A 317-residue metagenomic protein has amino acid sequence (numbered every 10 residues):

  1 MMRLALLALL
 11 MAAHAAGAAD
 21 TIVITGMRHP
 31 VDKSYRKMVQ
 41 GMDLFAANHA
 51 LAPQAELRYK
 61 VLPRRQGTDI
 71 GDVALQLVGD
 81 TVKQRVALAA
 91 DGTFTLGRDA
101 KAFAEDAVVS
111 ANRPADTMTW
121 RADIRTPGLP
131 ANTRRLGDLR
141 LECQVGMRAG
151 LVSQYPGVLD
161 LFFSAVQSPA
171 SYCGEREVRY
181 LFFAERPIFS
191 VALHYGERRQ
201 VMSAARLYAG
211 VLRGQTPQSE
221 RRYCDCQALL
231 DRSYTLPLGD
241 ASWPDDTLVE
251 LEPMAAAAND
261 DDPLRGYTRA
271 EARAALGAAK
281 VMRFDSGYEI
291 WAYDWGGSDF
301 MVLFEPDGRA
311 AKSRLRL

Functional and structural regions predicted by a protein language model:
M1-A8: Sec-dependent signal peptide recognition, specifically the positively charged N-region followed immediately by
A12-A15: N-terminal signal peptide c-region/cleavage motif recognized by signal peptidases
G17-V31, A256-L264, D285: Compositionally biased, proline/threonine/alanine/serine-rich low-complexity intrinsically disordered stretches
A19-D99: N-terminal Sec/ER secretory leader and immediately downstream segment of secreted/extracellular precursors
A102-D123, Y234-M254: Short, aromatic- and glycine-rich surface loops/edge beta-strands on solvent-exposed regions
D106-Y172: Surface-exposed beta-loop interaction hotspot
A149-A257: A eukaryote-biased signal for long
A255-L317: Residues within mature, well-folded domains
